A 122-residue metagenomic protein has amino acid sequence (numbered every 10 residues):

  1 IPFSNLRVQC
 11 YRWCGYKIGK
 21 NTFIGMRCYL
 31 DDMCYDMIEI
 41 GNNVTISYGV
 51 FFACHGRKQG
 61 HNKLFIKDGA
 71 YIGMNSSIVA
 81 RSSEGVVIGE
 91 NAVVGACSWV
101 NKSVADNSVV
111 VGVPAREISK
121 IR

Functional and structural regions predicted by a protein language model:
I1, W13, Y35, K58-H61 (+1 more regions): Residues at secondary-structure transition points
I1-G15, N107-S108, V113-R122: Terminal amphipathic alpha-helical/low-complexity segments used for targeting or macromolecular assembly
R12-I18, M37-I40: Short N-terminal helix-initiation segments at or just after the protein's N-terminus
K20, G25-M26, D31, G41-N42 (+11 more regions): Left-handed beta-helix
D36, V100, E117: Short phosphate-engaging motifs
G56-R57, I121: Conserved catalytic-core motifs of eukaryotic protein kinase domains, centered on the activation segment
